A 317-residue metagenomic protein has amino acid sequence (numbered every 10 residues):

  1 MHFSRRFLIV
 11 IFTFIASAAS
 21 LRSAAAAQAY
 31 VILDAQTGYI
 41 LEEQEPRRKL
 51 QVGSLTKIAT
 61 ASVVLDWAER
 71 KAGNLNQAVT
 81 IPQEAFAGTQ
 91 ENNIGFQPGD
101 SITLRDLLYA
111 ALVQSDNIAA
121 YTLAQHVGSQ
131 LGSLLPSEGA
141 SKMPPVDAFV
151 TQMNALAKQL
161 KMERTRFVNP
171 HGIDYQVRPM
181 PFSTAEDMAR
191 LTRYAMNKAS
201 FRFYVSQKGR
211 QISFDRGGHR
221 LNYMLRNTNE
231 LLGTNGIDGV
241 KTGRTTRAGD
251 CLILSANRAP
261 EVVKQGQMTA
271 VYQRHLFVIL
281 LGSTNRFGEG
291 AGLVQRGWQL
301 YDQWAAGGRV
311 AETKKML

Functional and structural regions predicted by a protein language model:
M1-I9: Bacterial N-terminal signal peptides that target proteins for export
R6-F7, S23, I58, R258: Hydrophobic alpha-helical segments, especially transmembrane helices and their immediate juxtamembrane helical caps
I9-A18: Bacterial N-terminal signal peptides
S17-A18, E69, Y301: Hydrophobic alpha-helical membrane context
A18-L21, K241: Short, basic, low-complexity termini and linkers enriched in Ser/Thr/Gly/Pro that act as targeting/leader peptides
L21-E186, M196: Active-site-adjacent loops and short helices of periplasmic peptidoglycan-processing enzymes
A25-A29, Q125-L317: Penicillin-recognizing serine hydrolase domain
